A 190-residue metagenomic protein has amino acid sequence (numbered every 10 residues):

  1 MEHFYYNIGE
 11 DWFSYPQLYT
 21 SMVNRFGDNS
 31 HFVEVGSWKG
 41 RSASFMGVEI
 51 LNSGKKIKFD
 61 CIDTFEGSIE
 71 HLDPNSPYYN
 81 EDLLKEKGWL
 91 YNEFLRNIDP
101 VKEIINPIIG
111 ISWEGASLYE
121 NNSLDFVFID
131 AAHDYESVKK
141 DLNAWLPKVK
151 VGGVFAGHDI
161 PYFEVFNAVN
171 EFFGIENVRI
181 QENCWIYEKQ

Functional and structural regions predicted by a protein language model:
E2-Q190: S-adenosylmethionine/decaboxylated-SAM
